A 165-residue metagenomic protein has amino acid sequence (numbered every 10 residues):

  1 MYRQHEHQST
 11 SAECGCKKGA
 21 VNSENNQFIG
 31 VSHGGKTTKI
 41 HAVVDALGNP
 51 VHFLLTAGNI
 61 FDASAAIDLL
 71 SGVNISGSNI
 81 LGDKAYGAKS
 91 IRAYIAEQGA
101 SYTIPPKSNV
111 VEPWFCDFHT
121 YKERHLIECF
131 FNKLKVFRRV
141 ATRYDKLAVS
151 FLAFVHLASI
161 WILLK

Functional and structural regions predicted by a protein language model:
M1-K107, A158-S159: Polybasic low-complexity intrinsically disordered regions
S11-E13, P113, L126: Mature extracytoplasmic/luminal segments of secretory-pathway proteins
S64, V111-D117: Short, charged, surface-exposed secondary-structure boundary motifs
V73-N74, D117-H119: Short hydrophobic "helix-edge" motifs at membrane interfaces and signal-peptide entry regions
A93, Q98-S101, N109, F118-K165: Basic, amphipathic alpha-helical segments enriched in Lys/Arg and hydrophobic/aromatic residues
